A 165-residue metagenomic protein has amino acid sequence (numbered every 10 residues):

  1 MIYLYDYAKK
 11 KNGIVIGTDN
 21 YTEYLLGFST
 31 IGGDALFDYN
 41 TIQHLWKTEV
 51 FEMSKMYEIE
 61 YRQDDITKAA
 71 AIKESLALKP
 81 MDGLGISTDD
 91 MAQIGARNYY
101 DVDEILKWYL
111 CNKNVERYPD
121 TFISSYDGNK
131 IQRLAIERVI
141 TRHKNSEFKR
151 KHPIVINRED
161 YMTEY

Functional and structural regions predicted by a protein language model:
I2-Y165: ATP/NTP-dependent adenylation/nucleotidyl-transfer catalytic domains that generate, transfer, or process NMP-activated
